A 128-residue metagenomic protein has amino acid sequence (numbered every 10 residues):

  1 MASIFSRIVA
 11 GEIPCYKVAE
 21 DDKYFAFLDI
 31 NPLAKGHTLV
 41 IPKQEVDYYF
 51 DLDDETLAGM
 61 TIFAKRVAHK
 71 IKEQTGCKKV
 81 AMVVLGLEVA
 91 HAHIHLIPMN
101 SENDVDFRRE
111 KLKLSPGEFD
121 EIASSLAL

Functional and structural regions predicted by a protein language model:
M1-L128: HIT superfamily nucleotide-processing domains
